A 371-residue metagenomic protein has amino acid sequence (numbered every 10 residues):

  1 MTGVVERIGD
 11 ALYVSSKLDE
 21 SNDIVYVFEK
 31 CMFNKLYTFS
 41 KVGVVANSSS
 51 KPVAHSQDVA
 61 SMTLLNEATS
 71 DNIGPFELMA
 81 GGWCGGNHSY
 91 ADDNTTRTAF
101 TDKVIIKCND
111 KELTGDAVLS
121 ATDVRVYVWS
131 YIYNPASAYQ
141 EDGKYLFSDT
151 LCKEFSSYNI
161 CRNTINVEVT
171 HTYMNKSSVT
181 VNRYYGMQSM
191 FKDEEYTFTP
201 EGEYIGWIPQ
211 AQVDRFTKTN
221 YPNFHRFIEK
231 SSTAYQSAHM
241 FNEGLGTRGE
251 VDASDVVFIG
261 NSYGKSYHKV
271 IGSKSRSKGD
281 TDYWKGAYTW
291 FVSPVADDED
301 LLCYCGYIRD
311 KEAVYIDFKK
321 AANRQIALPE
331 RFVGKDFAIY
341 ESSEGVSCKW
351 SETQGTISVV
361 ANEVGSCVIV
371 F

Functional and structural regions predicted by a protein language model:
M1-N22, Y26-M32, R226-V333, Y340-V364: Beta-strand-rich recognition/accessory modules
M1-R97: Beta-strand-rich N-terminal accessory domains
V25-Y37, Y139-L151, L328-G334, G365-F371: Extended Gly/Ser/Thr-rich low-complexity repeat segments, especially those forming or decorating extracellular
S70-C161, K176-S178: Extended, loop-rich substrate-binding clefts of extracytoplasmic carbohydrate-active enzymes
Y127-W129, N166-T172, K285-A287: Residues within well-ordered beta-strands of beta-sheet-rich folds
C161-Y204: Acidic (Asp/Glu-rich), glycine- and aromatic
Y184, T197, G202-S232: Extended amphipathic alpha-helical segments with heptad-repeat/coiled-coil character used for oligomerization, fusion
F191-Y204, P329-E344: Solvent-exposed beta-hairpin/edge-strand motifs
